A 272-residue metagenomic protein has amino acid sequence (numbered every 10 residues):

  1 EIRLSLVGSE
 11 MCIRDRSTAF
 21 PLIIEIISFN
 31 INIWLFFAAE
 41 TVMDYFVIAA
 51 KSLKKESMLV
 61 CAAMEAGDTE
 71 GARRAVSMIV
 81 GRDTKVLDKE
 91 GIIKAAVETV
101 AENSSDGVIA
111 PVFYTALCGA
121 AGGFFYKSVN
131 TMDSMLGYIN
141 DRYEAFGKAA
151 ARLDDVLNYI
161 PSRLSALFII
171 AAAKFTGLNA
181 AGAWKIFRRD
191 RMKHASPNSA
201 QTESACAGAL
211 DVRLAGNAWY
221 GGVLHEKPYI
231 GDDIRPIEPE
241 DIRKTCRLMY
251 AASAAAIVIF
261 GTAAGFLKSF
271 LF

Functional and structural regions predicted by a protein language model:
E1-I13: Short, small-residue-biased leader/transition segments that mark boundaries at the very start of proteins
E10, R14-L22: A generic, lipid-embedded transmembrane alpha helix
P21-I31, K54-K55: Transmembrane alpha-helix boundary signature
L35-A63, A166: Hydrophobic alpha-helical membrane-embedded segments
F36-F46, P111-Y126: Membrane-embedded alpha-helical segments that form the functional core of polytopic membrane enzymes, especially those
S52-A121, T131-E144, K148, F175-C246: Polar-ligand-bearing catalytic/cofactor-coordination segments of membrane-embedded or membrane-tethered inner-membrane
R163-K174: A transmembrane-helix-recognition feature enriched in membrane-embedded lipid enzymes and envelope glyco-/phospholipid
G261-F272: Juxtamembrane boundary at the C-terminal end of a transmembrane helix
